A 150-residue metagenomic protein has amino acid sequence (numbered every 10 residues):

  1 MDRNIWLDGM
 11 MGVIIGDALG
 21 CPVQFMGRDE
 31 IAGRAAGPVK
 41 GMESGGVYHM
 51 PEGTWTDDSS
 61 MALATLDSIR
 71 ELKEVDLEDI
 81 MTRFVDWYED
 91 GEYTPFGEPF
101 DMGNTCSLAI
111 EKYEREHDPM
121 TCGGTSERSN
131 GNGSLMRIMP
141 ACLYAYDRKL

Functional and structural regions predicted by a protein language model:
M1-L150: Structured, active/binding-site neighborhoods that engage oxygen-rich ligands
